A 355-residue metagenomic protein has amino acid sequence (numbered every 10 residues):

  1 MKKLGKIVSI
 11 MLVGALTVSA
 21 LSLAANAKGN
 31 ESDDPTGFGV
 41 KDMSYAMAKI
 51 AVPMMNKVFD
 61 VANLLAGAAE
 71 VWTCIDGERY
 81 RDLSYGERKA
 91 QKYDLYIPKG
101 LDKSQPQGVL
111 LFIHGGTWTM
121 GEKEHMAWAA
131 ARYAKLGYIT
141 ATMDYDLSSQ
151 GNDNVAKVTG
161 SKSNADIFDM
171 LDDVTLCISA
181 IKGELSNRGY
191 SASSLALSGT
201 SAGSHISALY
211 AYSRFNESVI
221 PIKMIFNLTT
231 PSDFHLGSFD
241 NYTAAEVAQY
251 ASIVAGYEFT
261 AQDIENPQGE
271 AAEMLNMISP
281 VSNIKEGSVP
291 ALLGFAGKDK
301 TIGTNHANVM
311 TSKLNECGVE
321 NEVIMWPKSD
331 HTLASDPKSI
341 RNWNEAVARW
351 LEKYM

Functional and structural regions predicted by a protein language model:
A20-D33: Sec-dependent signal peptide cleavage junction
A46-V58, L209-P267: Hydrolase active-site cap/lid region
I50-S104: N-terminal cap/lid segment of alpha/beta-hydrolase-fold proteins
P106-G116: Short beta-strand element of the alpha/beta-hydrolase
G121-A130, L136, A141-S194, D336-N342: Catalytic nucleophile-loop/oxyanion-hole region of alpha/beta-hydrolase and closely related hydrolase-like folds
G199-L209: Glycine-rich nucleophile elbow surrounding the catalytic serine of serine-hydrolase chemistry
G287, L292-F295, D299: Short beta-strand/loop motif that positions the catalytic acidic residue of the alpha/beta-hydrolase fold
G294, T301-M355: C-terminal catalytic histidine-bearing segment of alpha/beta-hydrolase fold enzymes
